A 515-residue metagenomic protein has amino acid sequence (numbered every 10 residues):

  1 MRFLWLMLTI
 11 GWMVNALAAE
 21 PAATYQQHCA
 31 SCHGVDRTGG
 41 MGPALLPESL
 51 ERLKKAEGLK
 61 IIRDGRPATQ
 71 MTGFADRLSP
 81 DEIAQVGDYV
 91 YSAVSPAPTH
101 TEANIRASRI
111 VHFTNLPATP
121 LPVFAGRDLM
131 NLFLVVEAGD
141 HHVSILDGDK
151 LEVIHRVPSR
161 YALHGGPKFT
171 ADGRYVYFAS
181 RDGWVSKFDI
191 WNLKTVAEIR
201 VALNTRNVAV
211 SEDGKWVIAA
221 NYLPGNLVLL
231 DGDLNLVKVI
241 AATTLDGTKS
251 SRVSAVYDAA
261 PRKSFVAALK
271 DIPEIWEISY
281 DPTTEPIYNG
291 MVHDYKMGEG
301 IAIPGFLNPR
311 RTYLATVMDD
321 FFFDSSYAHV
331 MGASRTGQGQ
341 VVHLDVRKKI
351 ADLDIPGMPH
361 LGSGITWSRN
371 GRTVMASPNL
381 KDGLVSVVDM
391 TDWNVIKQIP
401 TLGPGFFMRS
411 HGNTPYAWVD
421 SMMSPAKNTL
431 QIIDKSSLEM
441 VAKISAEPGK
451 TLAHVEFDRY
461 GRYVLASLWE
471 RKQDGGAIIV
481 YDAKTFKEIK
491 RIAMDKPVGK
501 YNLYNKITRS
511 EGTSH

Functional and structural regions predicted by a protein language model:
L4-N15: Bacterial N-terminal signal peptides
M13, A44, H100-E102: Secondary-structure junction/capping motif
A18-A19, V35, L59-D64, L78 (+1 more regions): Predominantly soluble domains enriched in secretory-pathway, periplasmic, or organellar proteins
Y25: Short metal-coordination and nucleic-acid-contact micro-motifs, chiefly zinc-binding Cys/His arrays
H28: The −1 position to Zn-ligating cysteines in a subset of zinc-ribbon hairpins
S31, D36-M41, L45-S95: Extracytoplasmic electron-transfer domains, predominantly the class I c-type cytochrome c fold
